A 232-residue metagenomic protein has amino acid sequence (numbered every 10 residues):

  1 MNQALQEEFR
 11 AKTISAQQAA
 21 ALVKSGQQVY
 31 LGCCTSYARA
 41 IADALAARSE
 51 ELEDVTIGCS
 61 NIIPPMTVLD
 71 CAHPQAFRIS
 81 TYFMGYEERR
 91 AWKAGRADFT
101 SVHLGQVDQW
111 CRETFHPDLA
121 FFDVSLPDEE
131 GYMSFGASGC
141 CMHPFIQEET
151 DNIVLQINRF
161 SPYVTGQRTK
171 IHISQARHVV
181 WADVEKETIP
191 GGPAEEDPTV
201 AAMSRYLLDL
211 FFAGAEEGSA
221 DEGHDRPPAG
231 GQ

Functional and structural regions predicted by a protein language model:
M1-Q232: Conserved alpha/beta enzyme-core scaffold
